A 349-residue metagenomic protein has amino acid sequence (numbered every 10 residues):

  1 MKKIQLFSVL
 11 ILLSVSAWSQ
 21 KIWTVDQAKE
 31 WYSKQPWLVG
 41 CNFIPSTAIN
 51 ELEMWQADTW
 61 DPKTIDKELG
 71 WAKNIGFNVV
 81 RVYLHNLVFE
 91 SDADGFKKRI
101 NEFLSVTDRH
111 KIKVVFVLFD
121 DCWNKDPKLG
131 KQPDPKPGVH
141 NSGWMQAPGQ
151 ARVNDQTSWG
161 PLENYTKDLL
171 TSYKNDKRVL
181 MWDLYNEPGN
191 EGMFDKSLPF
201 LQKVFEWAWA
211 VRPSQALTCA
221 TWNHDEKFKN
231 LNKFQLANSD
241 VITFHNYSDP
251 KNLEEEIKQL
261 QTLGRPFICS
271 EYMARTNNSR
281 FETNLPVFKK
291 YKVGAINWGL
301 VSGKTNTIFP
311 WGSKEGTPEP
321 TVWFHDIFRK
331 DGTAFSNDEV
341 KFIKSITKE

Functional and structural regions predicted by a protein language model:
M1-Q20: Bacterial Sec-dependent N-terminal signal peptides
K21-S239, H245, P250, L263 (+7 more regions): Active-site mouth of glycoside hydrolases
N297-G299: Replace "adjacent to P-loop NTPase cores in ATP/GTP-dependent enzymes" with "adjacent to NTP-binding cores
N306-F309: C-terminal beta-signal and adjacent terminal beta-strands/loops of Gram-negative outer-membrane beta-barrel proteins
W311-S313: Structured C-terminal subdomain patch of bacterial secreted/periplasmic proteins
